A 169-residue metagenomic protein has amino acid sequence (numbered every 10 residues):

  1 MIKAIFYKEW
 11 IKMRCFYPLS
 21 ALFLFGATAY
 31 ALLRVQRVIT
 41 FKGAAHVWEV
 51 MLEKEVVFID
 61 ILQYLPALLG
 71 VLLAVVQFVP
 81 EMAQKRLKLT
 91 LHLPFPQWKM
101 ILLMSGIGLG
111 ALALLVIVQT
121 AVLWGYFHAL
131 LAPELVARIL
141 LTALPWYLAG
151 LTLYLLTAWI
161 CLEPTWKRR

Functional and structural regions predicted by a protein language model:
M1, L65-P66, Q97: Primarily residues marking transmembrane-helix entry/exit sites
M1-L19: Aromatic- and glycine-rich beta-strand/loop motifs that create alpha-glucan
I5, E9, K85-R86, W159: Short, hydrophobic/aromatic alpha-helical segments in well-folded domains
S20-A27, K167-R169: Central hydrophobic cores of alpha-helical transmembrane segments in multi-pass integral membrane proteins
T28, L32, Q36-I39, G43-G70 (+2 more regions): Secretory targeting signals
F78-I107: Helix-loop-helix units of permease transmembrane domains in multi-pass membrane transporters, especially ABC
A83-L89, C161-R168: Cytoplasmic membrane-interface regions of multi-pass membrane proteins
